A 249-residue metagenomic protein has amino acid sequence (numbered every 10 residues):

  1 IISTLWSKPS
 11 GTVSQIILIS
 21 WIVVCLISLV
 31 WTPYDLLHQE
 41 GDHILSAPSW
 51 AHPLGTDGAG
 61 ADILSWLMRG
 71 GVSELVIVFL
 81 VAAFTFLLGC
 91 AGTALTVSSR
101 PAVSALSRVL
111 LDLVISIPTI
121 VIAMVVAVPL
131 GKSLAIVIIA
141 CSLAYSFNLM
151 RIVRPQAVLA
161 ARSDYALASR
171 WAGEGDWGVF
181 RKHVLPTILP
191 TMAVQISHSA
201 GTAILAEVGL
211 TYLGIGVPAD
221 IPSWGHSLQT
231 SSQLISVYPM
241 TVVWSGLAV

Functional and structural regions predicted by a protein language model:
I1-P9, Y34-A82, H226-L247: Periplasmic/extracellular loop-to-transmembrane helix junction in inner-membrane transport proteins
I1-Y34, L110, I188: N-terminal signal-anchor/first transmembrane alpha helix
S28-W31, I77-D112, M124: Transmembrane-helix boundary motif in ABC transporter permease subunits
P53, D57, P101-R151, P155-L159 (+1 more regions): Generic hydrophobic transmembrane alpha-helix motif, especially the helices
A82-A83, C90, K132-K182, T191-A200: Membrane-cytosol interface at the C-terminal ends of specific transmembrane alpha-helices in multi-pass membrane
L87-A91, S99, S116-I122, S133-L134 (+4 more regions): Transmembrane alpha-helices and adjacent helix-loop boundaries
I115, V126-P129, Q156-A157, L205-A248: Glycine-rich helix-loop "coupling/hinge" segments at transmembrane-helix boundaries in multipass transporters
